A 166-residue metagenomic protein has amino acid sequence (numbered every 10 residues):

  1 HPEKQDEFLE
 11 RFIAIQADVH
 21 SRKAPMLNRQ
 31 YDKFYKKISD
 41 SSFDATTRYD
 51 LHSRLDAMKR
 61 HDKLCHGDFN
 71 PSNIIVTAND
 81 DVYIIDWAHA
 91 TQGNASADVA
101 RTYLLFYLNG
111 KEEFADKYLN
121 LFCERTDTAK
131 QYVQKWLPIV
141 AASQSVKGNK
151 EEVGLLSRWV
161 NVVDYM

Functional and structural regions predicted by a protein language model:
P2-Q30: Internal "kinase-insert"/substrate-recognition segments embedded within catalytic cores of ATP-dependent enzymes
K4-F8, T47, K111, A115: Residue-level preference for long, well-ordered alpha-helices that form the structural scaffold of enzyme catalytic
S21-G67, T77-A78, Y83, R158: An alpha-helical support segment within catalytic cores of ATP-dependent transferases
S72-V76: Hydrophobic residue at the +6 position relative to the catalytic HRD Asp in the kinase catalytic loop
D86-A90: Activation of the activation-loop gatekeeper triad in protein kinase-fold domains
G93-N94: Active-site metal-coordination segments of metallo-dependent hydrolases
R101-M166: Helix-rich C-terminal or lid/interface subdomains of diverse kinases
